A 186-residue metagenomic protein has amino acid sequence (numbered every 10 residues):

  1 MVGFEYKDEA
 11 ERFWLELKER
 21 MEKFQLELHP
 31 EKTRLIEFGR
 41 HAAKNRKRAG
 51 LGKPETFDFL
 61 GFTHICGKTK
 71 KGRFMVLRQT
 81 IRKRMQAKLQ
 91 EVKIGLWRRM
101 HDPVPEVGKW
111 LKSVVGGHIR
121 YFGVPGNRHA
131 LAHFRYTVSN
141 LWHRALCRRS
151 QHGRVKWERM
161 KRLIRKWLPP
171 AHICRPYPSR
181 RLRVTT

Functional and structural regions predicted by a protein language model:
M1-T186: Non-catalytic terminal/accessory segments
